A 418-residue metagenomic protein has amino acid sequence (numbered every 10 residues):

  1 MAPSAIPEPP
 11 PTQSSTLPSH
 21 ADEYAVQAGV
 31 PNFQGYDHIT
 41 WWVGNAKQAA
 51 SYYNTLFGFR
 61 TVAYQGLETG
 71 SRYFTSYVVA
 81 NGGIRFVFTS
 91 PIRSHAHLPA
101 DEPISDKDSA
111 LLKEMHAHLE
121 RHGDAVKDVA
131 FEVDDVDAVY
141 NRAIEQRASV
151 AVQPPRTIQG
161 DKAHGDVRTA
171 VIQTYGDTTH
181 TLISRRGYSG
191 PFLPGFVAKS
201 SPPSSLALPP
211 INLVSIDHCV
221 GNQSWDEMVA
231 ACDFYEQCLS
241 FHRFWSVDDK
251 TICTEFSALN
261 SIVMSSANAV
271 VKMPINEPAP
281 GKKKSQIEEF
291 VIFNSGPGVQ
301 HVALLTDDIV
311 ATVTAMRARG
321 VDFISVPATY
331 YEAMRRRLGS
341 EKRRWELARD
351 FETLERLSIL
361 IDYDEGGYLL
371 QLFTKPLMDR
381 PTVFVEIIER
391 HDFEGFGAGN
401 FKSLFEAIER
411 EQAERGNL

Functional and structural regions predicted by a protein language model:
A2, P31-F86, E145-Q146, P155-A163 (+6 more regions): Core segments of cupin and vicinal oxygen chelate
A2-E8, Q13-S15, T181, Y363-T374 (+2 more regions): Terminal substrate-recognition subdomain of acyl/acetyltransferases
A2-I39, V43-N45, A50-S51, T55 (+6 more regions): Hydrophobic, small-residue-rich alpha-helical packing segments that form membrane-like cores
P3-K47, V126-F131, S189-C232, S295-L305 (+2 more regions): N-terminal beta-strand motif that seeds the catalytic metal site of vicinal oxygen chelate
Q34-G44, Y77, P99-R142, V171-I172 (+5 more regions): Vicinal oxygen chelate
T89-P91, D106, E114, R121-E255 (+3 more regions): Extended catalytic-interface subdomain
K199, N268-I287: Active-site-adjacent "gating/activation" loops or surface patches in catalytic cores
V271-I275, I292-L377, V383-H391: Long compositionally biased, domain-poor regions of proteins
